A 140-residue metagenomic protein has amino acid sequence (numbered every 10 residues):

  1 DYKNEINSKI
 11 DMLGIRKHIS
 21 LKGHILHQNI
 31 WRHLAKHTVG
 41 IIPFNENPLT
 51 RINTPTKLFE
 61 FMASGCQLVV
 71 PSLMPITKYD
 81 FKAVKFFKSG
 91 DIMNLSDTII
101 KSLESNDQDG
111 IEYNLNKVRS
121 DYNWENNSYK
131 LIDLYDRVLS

Functional and structural regions predicted by a protein language model:
Y2, Q28-I30, K57, N94: Short acidic active-site motifs
N4-Q28: Nucleotide-activated donor-binding/catalytic signature segment of Leloir-type glycosyltransferases, i.e., the conserved
W31, N53-A63, M74-T77: Short alpha-helical segment that forms part of, or immediately flanks, the ligand-binding pocket in carbohydrate-active
L34-R51, C66-Q67: Acidic donor-binding loop of glycosyltransferase active sites
P43-F44, T54, V69-S72, F87-K88: Conserved acidic donor-binding loop of glycosyltransferase catalytic domains
V84-I92, I100-D107: Conserved acidic donor-binding segment of nucleotide-sugar-dependent glycosyltransferases
D107-V138: A charged, aromatic-enriched C-terminal amphipathic alpha-helix characteristic of glycosyltransferases across folds
